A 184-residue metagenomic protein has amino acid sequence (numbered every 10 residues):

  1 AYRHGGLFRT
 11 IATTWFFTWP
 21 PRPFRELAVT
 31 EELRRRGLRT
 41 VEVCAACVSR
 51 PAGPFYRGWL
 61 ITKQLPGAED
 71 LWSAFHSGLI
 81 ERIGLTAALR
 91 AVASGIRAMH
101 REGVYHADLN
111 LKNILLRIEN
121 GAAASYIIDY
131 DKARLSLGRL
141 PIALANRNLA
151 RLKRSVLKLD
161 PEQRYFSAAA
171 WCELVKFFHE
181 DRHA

Functional and structural regions predicted by a protein language model:
A1-L71, A91-E102: Conserved ATP-binding subdomain of kinase catalytic cores across diverse folds
T13-T18, G78-L79, I142: Short glycine-enriched, charge-decorated loop/helix-capping segments at active-site entrances that position
P51-F55, I118-A124: Short, solvent-exposed loop/turn segments that connect beta-strands within catalytic domains and beta-strand-rich
D70-I80: AlphaC helix of the protein kinase catalytic domain
L85-L89: Short alpha-helical scaffold element within the canonical Hanks-type protein kinase domain
R101-L111: Catalytic-loop of the protein kinase fold
N110-I118: Conserved protein-kinase catalytic-loop segment immediately C-terminal to the catalytic Asp of the HRD motif
A123-A184: C-lobe/activation-segment region of protein kinase-like
